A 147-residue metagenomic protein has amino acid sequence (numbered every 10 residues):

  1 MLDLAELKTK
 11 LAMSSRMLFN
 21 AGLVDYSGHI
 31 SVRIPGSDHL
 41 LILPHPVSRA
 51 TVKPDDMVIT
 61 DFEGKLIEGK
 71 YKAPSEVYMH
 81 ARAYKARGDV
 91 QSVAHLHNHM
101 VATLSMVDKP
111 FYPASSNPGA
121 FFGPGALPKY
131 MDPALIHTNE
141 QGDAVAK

Functional and structural regions predicted by a protein language model:
M1-K147: Glycine-rich flexible loops
